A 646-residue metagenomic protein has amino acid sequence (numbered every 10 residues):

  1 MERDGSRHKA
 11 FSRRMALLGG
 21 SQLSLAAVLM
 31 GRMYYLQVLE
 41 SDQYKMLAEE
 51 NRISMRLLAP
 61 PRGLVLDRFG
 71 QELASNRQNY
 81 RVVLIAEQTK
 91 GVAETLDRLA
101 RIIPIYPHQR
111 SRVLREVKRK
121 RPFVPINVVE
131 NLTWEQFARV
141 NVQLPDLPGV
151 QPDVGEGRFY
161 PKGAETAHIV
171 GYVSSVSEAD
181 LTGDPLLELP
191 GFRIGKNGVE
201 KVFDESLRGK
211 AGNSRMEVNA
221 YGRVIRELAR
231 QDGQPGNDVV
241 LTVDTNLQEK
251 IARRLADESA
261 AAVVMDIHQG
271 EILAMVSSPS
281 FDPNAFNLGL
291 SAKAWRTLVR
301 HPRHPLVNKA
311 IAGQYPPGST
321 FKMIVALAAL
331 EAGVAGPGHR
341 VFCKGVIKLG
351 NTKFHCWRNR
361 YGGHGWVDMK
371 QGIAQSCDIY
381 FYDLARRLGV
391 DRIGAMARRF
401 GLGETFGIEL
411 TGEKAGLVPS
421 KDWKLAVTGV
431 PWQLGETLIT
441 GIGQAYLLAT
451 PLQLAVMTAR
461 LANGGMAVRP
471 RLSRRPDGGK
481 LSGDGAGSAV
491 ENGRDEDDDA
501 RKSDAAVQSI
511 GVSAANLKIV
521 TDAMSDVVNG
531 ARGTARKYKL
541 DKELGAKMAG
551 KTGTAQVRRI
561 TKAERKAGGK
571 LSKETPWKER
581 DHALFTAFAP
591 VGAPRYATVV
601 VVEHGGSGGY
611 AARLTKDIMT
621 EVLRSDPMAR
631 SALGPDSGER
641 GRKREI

Functional and structural regions predicted by a protein language model:
M1-F11, S21-A27: N-terminal secretory signal peptides
E2-G5, V218-L228, H268-S319, I324-V599 (+2 more regions): Beta-lactam-recognizing serine transpeptidase/beta-lactamase-like catalytic domain environment
R13-L17: N-terminal export leaders
M33-M55: Aromatic-capped interface at the extracytoplasmic side of an N-terminal signal-anchor transmembrane helix
L57-P61, A211, A256-A260: Short, small/polar residue-rich loop motifs at catalytic or cofactor-binding pockets
P60, N76-R81, A274-S280: Short beta->alpha transition motifs characteristic of CBS
D97-R101, E116-G236, N529, K547 (+2 more regions): Small/polar-residue-rich segments within soluble enzyme cores
R223-A261: Conserved, well-ordered alpha-helix/loop/beta-strand core segments that scaffold catalytic motifs
